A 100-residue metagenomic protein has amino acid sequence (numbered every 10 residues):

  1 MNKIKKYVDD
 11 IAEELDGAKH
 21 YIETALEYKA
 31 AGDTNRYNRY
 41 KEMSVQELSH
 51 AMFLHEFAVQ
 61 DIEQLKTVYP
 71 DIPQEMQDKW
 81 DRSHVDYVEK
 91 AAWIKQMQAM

Functional and structural regions predicted by a protein language model:
M1-M100: Non-heme di-metal
